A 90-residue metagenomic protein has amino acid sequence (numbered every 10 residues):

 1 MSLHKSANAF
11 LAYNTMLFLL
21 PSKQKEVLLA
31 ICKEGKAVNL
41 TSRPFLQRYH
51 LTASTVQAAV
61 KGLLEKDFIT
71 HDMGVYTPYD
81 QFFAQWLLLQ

Functional and structural regions predicted by a protein language model:
M1-A53: Winged-helix-like regulatory helical subdomains adjacent to P-loop NTPase cores
S2-L3, K61, L88: Short leucine-rich amphipathic alpha-helices used at interfaces
K25, Q57, D80-Q81: Non-catalytic, well-ordered alpha-helical scaffold segments
R48-E65: Short amphipathic alpha-helical interaction segments
L64-G74: A short, conserved structural fragment
D72-T77, Q81-F82: Short, Lys/Arg-rich nucleic-acid/phosphate-binding segment
F82-Q90: Short, amphipathic alpha-helical interaction segments positioned at domain boundaries
